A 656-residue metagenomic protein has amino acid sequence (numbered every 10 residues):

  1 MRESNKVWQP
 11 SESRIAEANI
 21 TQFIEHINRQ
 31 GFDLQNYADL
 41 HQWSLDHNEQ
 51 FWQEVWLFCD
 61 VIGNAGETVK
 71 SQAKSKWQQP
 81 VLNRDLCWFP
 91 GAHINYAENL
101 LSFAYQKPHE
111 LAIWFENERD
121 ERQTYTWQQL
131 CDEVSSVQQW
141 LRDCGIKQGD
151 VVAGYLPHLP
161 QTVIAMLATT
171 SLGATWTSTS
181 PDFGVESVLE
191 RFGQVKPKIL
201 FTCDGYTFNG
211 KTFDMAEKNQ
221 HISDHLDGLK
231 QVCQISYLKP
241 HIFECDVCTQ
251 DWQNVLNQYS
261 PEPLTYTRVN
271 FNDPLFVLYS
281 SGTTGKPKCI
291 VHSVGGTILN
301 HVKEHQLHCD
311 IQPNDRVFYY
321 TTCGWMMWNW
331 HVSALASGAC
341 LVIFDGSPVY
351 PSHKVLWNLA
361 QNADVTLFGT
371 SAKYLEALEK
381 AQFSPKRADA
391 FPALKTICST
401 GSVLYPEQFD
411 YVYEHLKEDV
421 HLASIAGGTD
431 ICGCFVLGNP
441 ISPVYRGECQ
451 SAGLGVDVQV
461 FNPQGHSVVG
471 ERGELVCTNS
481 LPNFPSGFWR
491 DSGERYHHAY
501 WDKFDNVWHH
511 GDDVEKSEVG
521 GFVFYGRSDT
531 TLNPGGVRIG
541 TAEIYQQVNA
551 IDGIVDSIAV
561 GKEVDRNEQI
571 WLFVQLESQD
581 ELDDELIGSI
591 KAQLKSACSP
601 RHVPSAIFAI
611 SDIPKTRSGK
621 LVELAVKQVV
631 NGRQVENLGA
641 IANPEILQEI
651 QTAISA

Functional and structural regions predicted by a protein language model:
D39-W43, A97, I113-L167, G184-L189 (+2 more regions): Conserved AMP-binding/adenylate-forming core of the ANL superfamily
H109-L111, C233-Q234, D246-Y279, K286 (+3 more regions): Conserved pre-ATP/AMP-binding loop-to-beta segment of ANL
G154, T179-D204, Q361, F368 (+8 more regions): AMP-binding/adenylate-forming catalytic core of the ANL superfamily
P157, I199-K218, K239, D345-V349 (+3 more regions): Adenylate-forming
S171-N254, D364, S371-A372: Structural core segment of the AMP-binding/adenylate-forming
K230-S236, S596-L621, R633-A656: AMP-binding/adenylate-forming catalytic domain of the ANL superfamily
I298-R316, M326-T366, A381: Conserved AMP-binding/adenylation subdomain of ANL enzymes
L307, K395-G521, S528-T531, I544: Conserved AMP-binding/adenylate-forming
